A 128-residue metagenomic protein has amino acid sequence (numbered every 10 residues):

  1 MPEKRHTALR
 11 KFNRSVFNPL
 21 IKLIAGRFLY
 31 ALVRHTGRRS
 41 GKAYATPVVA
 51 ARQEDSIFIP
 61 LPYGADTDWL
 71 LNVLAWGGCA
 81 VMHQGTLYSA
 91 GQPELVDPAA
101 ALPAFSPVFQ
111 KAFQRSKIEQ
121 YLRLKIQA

Functional and structural regions predicted by a protein language model:
M1-L32, L71, V108-K117: Alpha-helical membrane-targeting segments
E3, T7, S40-P47, T67 (+1 more regions): Membrane-targeting and insertion segments and their boundary/processing signals
K4, N13, Q53-E54, G85: General secondary-structure edge motif
R14, N18, A43-A51, P62-A65 (+3 more regions): N-terminal, helix-rich and Lys/Arg-enriched segments in bacterial and organellar proteins
F28-P62: Short beta-strand segments
G64-A128: Short, structured beta-strand-loop surface elements
